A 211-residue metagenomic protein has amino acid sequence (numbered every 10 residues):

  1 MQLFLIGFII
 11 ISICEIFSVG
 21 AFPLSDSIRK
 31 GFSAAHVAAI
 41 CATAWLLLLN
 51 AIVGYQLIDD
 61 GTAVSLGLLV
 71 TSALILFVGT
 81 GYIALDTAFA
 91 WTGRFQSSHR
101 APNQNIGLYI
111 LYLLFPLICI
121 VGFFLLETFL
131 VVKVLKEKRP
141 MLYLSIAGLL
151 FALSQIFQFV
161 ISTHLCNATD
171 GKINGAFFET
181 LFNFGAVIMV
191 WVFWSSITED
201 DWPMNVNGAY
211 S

Functional and structural regions predicted by a protein language model:
M1-A34: Membrane-proximal first intracellular loop
M1-F8, A63-L66, R139-L144, D201: Membrane-interfacial loop-to-transmembrane alpha-helix junctions, especially the N-terminal start
M1-L3, F89-P102, A168-G175, D201-V206: Interhelical loop segments of eukaryotic multi-pass membrane proteins
S25-H36, H99-P102, I106, N167-F178: Non-cytosolic membrane-interface motifs at loop->transmembrane helix junctions
K30-A51: Individual alpha-helical transmembrane segments in multi-pass integral membrane proteins
Y55-T87: The cytoplasmic-loop to transmembrane-helix boundary for the fourth helix
I83-A90, Q96-L130: Extracellular-loop-to-transmembrane junctions of the mid-late helices
C119-S211: C-terminal transmembrane-bundle signature of multipass membrane proteins, characterized by strong activation on
